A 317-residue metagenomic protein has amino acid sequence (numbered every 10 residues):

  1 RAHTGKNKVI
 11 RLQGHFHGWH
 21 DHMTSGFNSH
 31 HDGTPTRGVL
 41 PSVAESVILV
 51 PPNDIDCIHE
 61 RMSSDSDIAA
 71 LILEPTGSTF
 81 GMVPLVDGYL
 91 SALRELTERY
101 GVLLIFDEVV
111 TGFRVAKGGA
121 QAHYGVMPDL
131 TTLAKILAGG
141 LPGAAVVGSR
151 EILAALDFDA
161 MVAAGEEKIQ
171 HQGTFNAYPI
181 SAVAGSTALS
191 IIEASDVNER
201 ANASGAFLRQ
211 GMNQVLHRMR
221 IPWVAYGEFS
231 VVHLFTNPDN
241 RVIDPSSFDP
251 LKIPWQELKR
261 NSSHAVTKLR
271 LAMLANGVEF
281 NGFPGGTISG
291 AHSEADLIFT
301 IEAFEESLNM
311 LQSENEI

Functional and structural regions predicted by a protein language model:
R1-I317: Conserved N-terminal phosphate-binding loop of PLP-dependent enzymes in the Aspartate aminotransferase
